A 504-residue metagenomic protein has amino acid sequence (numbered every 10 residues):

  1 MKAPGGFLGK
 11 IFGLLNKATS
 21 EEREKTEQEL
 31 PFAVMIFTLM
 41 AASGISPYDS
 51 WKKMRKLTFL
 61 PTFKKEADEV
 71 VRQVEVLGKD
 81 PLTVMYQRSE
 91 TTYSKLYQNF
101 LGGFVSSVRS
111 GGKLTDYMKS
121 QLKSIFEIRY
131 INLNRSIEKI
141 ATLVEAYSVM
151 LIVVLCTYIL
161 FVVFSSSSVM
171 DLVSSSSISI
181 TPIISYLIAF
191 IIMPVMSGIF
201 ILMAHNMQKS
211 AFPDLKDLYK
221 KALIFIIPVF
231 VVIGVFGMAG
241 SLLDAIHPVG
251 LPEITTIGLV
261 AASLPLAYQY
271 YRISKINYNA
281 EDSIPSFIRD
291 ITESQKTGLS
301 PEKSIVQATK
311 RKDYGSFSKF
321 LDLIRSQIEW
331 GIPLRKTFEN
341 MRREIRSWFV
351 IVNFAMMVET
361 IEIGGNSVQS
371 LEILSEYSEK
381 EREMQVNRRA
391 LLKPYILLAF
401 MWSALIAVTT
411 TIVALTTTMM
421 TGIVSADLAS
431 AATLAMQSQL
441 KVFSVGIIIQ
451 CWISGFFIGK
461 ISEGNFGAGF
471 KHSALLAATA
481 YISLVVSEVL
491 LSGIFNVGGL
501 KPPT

Functional and structural regions predicted by a protein language model:
M1, S176-I184, Q208-V232, H247 (+2 more regions): Transmembrane alpha-helical segments and their membrane-interface loop/helix boundaries that make up the transmembrane
M1-S89, N99, G234-R342, V352-E359 (+3 more regions): Juxtamembrane/interface alpha-helical elements of multi-pass membrane proteins
I11-S20, V169, F200-K221, Y268-P285 (+3 more regions): Juxtamembrane helix-loop transition segments at the membrane interface in multi-pass membrane proteins
L82-F104, I125-T142, M196-M207, K336-M356 (+2 more regions): Hydrophobic alpha-helical transmembrane segments
V105-I128, E362-Y377: Short, charged cytosolic
I131-M203, I226-V235, M384-K460, G469-V486: Bilayer-spanning, highly hydrophobic alpha-helical transmembrane segments
Y186-K209, G237-G240, I257-Q269: Transmembrane alpha-helical hairpins and terminal membrane-anchor modules
V486-T504: Juxtamembrane boundary at the C-terminal end of a transmembrane helix
